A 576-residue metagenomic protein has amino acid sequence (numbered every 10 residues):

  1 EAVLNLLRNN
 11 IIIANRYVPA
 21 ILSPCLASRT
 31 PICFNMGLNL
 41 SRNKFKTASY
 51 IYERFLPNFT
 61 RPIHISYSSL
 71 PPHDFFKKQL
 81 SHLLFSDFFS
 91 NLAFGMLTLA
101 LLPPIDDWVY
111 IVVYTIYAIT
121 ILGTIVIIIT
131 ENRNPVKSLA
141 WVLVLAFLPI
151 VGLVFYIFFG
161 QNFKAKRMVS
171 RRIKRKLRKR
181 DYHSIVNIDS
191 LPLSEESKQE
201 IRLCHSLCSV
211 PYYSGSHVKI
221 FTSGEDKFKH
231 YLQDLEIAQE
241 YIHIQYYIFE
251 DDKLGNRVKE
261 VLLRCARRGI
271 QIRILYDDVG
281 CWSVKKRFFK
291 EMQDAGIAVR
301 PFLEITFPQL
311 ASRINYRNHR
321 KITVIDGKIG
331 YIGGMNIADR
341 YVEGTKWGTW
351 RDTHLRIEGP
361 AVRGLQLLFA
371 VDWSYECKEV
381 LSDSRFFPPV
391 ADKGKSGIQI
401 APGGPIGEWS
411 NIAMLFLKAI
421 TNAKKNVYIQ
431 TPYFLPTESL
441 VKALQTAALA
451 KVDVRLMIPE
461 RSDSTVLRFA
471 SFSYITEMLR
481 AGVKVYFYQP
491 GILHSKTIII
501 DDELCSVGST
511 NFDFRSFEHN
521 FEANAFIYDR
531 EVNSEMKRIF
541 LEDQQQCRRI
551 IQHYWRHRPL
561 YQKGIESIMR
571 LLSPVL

Functional and structural regions predicted by a protein language model:
A2-L7, I12-A14, C33, G37-S41 (+3 more regions): Intrinsically disordered, low-complexity segments enriched in serine/proline and basic residues
S23-C33, N58-F59: Short, composition-biased linear "edge" segments at structural boundaries
L56-P57, H64-M414, K418, N422 (+8 more regions): N-terminal localization/anchoring segments of enzymes in phospholipid and broader phosphate metabolism
L275, Q430, M457: Generic enzyme active-site microenvironment
A423, Y433-V454, P459-E460, S464-V466: Helical hairpin unit composed of two closely spaced alpha helices linked by a short loop
A450, R455-I500: A beta-strand-loop signature enriched in Asp, Gly, Thr, and Trp that corresponds to the sialidase/neuraminidase Asp-box
